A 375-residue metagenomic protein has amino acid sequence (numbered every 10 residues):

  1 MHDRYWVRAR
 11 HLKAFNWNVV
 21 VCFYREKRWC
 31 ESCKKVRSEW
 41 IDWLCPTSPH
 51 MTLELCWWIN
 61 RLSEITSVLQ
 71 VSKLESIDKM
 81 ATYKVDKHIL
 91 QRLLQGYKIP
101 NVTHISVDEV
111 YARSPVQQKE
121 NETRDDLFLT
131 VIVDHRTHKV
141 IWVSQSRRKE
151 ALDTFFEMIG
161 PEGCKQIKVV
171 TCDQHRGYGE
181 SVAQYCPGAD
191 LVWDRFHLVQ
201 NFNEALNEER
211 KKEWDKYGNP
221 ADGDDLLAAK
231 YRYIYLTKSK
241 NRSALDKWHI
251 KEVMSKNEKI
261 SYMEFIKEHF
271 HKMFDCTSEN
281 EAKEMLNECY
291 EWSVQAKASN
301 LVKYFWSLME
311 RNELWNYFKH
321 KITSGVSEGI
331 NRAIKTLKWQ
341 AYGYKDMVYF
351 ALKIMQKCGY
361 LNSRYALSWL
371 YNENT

Functional and structural regions predicted by a protein language model:
H2-I105, E109-V116, K165: Short, positively charged, Gly/Tyr-enriched micro-motifs that form contact patches at catalytic or ligand/partner
S32, E109, H135, Q174 (+2 more regions): Residues immediately flanking
S38-W40, H138-W142, N316-Y317: Short small-residue beta-strand/loop micro-motif enriched in glycine and branched aliphatics
K84-V169, R176-S181, G188: RNase H-like nuclease fold core
D126, E162-P187, F196-V199, N219-T375: Acidic/histidine-rich catalytic cores and adjacent linkers of DNA breakage/strand-transfer/modification proteins
L198-N219: Short alpha-helix plus adjacent loop in nuclease-associated cores
